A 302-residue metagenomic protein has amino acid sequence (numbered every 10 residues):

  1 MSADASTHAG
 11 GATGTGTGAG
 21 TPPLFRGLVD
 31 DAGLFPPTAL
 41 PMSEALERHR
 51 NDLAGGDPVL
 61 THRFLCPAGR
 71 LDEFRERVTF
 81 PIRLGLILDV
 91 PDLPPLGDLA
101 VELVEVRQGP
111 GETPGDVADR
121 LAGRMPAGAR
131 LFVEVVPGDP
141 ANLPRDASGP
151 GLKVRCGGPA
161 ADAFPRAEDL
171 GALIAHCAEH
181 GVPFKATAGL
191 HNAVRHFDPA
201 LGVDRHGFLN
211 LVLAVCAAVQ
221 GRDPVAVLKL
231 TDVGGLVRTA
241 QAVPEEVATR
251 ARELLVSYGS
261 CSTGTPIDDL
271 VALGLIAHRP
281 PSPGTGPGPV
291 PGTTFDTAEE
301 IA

Functional and structural regions predicted by a protein language model:
M1-D116, G123-A129, V133, A217-A302: Alpha/beta catalytic barrel-like cores
A100, V104-E179, P183: Eukaryote-skewed repeat-based solenoidal scaffolds used as protein-protein interaction platforms, primarily
P150-V227: Catalytic alpha/beta core domains of metabolic enzymes, predominantly
